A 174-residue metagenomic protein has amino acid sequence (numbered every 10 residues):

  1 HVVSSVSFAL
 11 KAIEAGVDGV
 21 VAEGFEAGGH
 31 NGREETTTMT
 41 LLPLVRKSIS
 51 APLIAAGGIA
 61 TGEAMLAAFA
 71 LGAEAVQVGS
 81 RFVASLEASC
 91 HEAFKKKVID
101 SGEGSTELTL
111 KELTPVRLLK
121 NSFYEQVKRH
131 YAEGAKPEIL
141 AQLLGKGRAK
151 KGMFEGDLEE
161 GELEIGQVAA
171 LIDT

Functional and structural regions predicted by a protein language model:
H1-S5, V21: Catalytic beta/alpha-barrel core
V2-V3, H30, A56: Structural motif
S7-F8, A64: Short acidic active-site motifs
K11: Nucleic-acid-contacting surfaces of polymerase cores and analogous helical-repeat interfaces
E14, G32-I54, A60-T174: Conserved active-site-proximal phosphate/metal-binding subdomains
D18-G24: Non-cysteine beta-strand/loop elements that form the S-adenosyl-L-methionine
F25-E26, G58-I59: Acidic, glycine-rich active-site loops and adjacent beta-strand->loop/helix elements that engage anionic groups
